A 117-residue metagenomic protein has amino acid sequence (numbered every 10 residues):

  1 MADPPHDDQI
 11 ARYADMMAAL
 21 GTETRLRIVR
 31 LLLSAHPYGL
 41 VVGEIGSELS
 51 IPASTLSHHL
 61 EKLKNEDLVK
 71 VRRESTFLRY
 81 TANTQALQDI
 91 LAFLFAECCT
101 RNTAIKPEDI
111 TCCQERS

Functional and structural regions predicted by a protein language model:
M1-Y13, R30-S34, T84, Q88-S117: Amphipathic alpha-helical dimerization/coiled-coil segments that flank or bridge DNA-binding/regulatory modules
D8, R12-P52, E74-A86: N-terminal helix-turn-helix DNA-binding core of bacterial DNA-binding proteins
R25, H58-H59: Histidine-centered divalent metal-coordination motifs
V29, L60-E61: Compositionally biased, intrinsically disordered low-complexity segments enriched in polar/proline residues
S47, K64-N65: Alpha-helical residues within the helix-turn-helix
P52-A53, H59: Short coil turns linking two alpha-helices in DNA-binding domains
